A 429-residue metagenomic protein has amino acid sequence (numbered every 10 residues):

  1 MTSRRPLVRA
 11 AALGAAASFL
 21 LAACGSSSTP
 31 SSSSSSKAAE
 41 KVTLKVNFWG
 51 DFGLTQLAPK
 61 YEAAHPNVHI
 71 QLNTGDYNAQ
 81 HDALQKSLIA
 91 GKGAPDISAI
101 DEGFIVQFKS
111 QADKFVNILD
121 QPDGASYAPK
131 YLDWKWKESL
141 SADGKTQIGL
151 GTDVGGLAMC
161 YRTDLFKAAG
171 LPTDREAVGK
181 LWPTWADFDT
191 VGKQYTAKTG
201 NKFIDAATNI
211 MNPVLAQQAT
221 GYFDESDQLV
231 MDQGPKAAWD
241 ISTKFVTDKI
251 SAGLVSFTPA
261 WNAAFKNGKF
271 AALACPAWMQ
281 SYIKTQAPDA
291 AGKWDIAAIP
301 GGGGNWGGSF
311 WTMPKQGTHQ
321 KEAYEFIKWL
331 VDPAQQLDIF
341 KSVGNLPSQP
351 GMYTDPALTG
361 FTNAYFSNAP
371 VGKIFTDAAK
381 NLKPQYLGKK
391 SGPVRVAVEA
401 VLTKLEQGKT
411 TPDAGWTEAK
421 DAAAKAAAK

Functional and structural regions predicted by a protein language model:
M1-L44, A63, A424-K429: Short, low-complexity disordered leader/linker segments with a strong preference for bacterial N-terminal type II
A38-D51, V68-N73, D96-I97, I148 (+1 more regions): Short, well-ordered beta-strand elements
G50-H69, D164-L165, V398: Short, polar/charged alpha-helical segment
P59-Y131, A168-A169, A271-A272, S348-G351 (+1 more regions): Extracytoplasmic "Venus flytrap"/periplasmic binding protein-like
A63, T247-D248, Q286-L346: Extracytoplasmic/periplasmic substrate-recognition and gating elements
E102-A158, A186, K293-D295: Hinge/lid segment of periplasmic solute-binding proteins
D189-K193, S226-V255: Glycine-centered hinge/linker elements that transmit conformational signals in sensory and ligand-binding systems
F366-A419: C-terminal capping/gating helix-and-loop segments adjacent to ligand/active sites or protein-protein/ligand interfaces
